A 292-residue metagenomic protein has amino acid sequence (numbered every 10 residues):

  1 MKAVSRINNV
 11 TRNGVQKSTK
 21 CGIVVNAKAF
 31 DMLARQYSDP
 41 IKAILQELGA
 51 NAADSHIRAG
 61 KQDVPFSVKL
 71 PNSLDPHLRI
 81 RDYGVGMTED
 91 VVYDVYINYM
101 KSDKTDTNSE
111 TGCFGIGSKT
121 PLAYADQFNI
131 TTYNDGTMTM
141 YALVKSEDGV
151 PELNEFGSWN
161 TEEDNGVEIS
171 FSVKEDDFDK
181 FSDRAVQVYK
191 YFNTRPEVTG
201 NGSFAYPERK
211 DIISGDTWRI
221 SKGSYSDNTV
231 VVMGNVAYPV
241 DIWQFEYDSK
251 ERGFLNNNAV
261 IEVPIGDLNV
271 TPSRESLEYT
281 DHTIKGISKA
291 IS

Functional and structural regions predicted by a protein language model:
M1-D63, D90-I97: Bergerat-fold GHKL ATPase/HATPase_c domain
R6-N9, S38-E47, L74, G86-Y93 (+5 more regions): Conserved structured core elements
N26-Q36, L78, T107-E110, E155 (+2 more regions): Short hinge/gating elements
D31-M32, Q36-K42, Q46-A50, S67 (+5 more regions): Conserved phosphate-chemistry cores used by DNA topoisomerases
L45, A52-H56, H77-V85, E110-Y124 (+1 more regions): Conserved catalytic-core segments centered on acid/base and nucleophilic motifs
A53-T107, E147-G149: Conserved beta-strand-loop-beta-strand hairpin that lines the nucleotide-binding pocket of ATP/GTP-utilizing enzymes
T107-D216: GHKL-type ATPase core
E152-F156, D179-I291: GHKL/Histidine-kinase-like ATPase module
